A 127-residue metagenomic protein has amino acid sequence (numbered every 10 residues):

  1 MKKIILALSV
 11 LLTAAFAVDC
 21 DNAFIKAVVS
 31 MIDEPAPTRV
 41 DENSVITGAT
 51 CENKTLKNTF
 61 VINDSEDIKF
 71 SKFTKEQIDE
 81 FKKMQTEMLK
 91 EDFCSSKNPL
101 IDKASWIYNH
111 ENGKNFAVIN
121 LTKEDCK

Functional and structural regions predicted by a protein language model:
I4-A14: Sec-dependent N-terminal signal peptides
A17-V18, F60-S65, F73: Short low-complexity stretches enriched in small and charged residues
V18-K26: Cleaved targeting-peptide boundary
V29, D41-D67, K97-K127: Polar/charged, Gly/Pro-rich intrinsically disordered segments
P35-V40: Start-of-domain marker
F70-K97: Short, non-transmembrane amphipathic alpha-helical segments
